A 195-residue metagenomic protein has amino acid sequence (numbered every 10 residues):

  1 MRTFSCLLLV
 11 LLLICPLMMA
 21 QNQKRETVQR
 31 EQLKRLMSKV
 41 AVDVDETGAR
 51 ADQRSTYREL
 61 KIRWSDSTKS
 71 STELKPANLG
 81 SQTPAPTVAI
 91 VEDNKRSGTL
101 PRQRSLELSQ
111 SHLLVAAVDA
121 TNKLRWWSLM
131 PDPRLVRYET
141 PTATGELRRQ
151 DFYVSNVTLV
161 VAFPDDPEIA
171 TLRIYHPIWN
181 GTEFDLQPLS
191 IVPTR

Functional and structural regions predicted by a protein language model:
M1-C6: Positively charged n-region of N-terminal signal peptides that target proteins for export
L7-P16: Bacterial N-terminal signal peptides
L17-M18, I169: A generic alpha-helix preference that emphasizes hydrophobic side chains
A20-N22: Boundary at the C-terminal end of the N-terminal hydrophobic targeting segment
K24-R195: Extracellular glycoprotein-like low-complexity segments
